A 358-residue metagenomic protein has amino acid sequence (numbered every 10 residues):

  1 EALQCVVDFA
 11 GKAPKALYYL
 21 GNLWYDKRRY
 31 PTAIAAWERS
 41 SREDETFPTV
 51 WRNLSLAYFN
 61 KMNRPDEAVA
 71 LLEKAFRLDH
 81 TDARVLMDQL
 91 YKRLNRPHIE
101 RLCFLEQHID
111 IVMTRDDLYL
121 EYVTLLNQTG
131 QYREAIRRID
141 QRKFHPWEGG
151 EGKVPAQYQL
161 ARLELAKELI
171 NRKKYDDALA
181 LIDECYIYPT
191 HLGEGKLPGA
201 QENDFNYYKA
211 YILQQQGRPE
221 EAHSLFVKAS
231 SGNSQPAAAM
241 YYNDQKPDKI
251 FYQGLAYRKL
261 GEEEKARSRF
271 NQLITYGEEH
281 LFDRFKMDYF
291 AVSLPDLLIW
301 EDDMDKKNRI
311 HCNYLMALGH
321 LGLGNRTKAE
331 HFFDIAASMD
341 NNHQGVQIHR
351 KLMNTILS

Functional and structural regions predicted by a protein language model:
L3, W37, L72, L105-E106 (+5 more regions): Hydrophobic/aromatic packing residues within the alpha-helices of TPR/SEL1-like helical repeat arrays
C5-F9, Q107-I111, H145-P155, P189-P198 (+2 more regions): Flexible helix-coil transition and linker loops at the boundaries of alpha-helical arrays
D8-F9, E43, R77-L78, I111-V112 (+5 more regions): Structural marker of alpha-solenoid helical repeat scaffolds
A13, F47, H80-D82, R115 (+8 more regions): Residue-level recognition of tetratricopeptide repeat
K15, T49, D82-V85, D117 (+6 more regions): Start-of-helix register in tetratricopeptide repeats
Y19, N53, L86-Q89, E121 (+6 more regions): Canonical tetratricopeptide repeat
N22, L56-A57, Q89-Y91, T124 (+5 more regions): Residue-level recognition of tetratricopeptide repeat
